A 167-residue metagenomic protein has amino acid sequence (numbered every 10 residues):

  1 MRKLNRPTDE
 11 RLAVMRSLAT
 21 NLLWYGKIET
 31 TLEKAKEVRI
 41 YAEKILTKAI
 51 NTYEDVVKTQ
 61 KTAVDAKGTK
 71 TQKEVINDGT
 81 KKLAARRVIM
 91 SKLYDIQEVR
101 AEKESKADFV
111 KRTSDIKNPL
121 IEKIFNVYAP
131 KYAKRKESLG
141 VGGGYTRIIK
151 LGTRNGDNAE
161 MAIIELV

Functional and structural regions predicted by a protein language model:
R2-K3, L22, I28-L32, K36-V167: Structured, basic alpha/beta domains of bacterial-type, RNA-associated proteins
V14: Basic, ligand-binding patches in group-transfer machinery, especially extracytoplasmic/periplasmic segments
